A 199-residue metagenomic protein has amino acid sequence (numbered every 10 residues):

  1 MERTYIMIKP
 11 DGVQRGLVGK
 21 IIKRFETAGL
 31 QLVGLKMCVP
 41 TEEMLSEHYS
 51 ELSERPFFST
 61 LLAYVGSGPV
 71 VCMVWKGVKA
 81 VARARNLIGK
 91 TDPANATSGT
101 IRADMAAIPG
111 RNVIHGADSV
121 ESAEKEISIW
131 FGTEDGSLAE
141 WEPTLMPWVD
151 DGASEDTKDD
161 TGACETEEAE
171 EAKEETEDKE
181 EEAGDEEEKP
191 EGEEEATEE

Functional and structural regions predicted by a protein language model:
M1-E199: Non-catalytic terminal and connector segments of soluble metabolic enzymes
